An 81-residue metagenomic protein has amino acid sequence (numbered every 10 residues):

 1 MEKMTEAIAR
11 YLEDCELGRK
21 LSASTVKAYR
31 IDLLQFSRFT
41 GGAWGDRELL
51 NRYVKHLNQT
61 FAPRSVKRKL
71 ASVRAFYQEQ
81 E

Functional and structural regions predicted by a protein language model:
M1-T5: A detector for short, charged/polar N-terminal pre-domain segments
E6-E81: N-terminal core-binding DNA-recognition domain of tyrosine recombinases/integrases
